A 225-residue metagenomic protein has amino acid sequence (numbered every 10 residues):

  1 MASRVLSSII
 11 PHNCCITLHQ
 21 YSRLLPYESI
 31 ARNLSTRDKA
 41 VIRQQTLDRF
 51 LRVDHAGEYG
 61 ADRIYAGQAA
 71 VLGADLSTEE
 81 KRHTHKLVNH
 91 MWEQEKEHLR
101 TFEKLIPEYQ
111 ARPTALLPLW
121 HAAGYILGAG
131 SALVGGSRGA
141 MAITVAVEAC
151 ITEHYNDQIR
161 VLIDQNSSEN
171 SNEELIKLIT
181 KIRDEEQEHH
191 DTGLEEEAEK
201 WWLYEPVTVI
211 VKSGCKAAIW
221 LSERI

Functional and structural regions predicted by a protein language model:
A2-I225: Non-heme di-metal
